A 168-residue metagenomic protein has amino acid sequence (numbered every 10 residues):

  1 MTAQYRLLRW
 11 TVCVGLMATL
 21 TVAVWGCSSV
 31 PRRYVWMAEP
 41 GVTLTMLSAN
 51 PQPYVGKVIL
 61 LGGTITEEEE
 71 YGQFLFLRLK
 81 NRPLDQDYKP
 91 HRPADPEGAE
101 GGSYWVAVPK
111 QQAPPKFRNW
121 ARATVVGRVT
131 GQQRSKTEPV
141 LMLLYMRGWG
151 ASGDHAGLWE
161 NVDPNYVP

Functional and structural regions predicted by a protein language model:
T2-G15: Bacterial N-terminal signal peptides that target proteins for export
A18-T19: Core hydrophobic alpha-helical transmembrane segments of single-pass membrane proteins
V22-G26: C-terminal motif of bacterial Sec signal peptides marking the signal peptidase cleavage site
C27-P168: OB-fold and OB-like single-stranded nucleic-acid-recognition modules and their adjacent interaction interfaces
